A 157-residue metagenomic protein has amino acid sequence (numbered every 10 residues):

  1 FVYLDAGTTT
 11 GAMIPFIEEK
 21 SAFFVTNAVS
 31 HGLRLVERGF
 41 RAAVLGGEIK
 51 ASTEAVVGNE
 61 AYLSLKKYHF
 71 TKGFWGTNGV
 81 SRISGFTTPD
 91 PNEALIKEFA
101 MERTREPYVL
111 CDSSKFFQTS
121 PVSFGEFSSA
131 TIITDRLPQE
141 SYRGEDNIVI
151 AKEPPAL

Functional and structural regions predicted by a protein language model:
F1-E19, F24-V29: Helix-turn-helix/homeodomain-like alpha-helical modules used for DNA recognition and transcription-factor dimerization
V29-L157: Conserved phosphate- and dinucleotide-binding cores of soluble alpha/beta proteins, encompassing both enzyme active
